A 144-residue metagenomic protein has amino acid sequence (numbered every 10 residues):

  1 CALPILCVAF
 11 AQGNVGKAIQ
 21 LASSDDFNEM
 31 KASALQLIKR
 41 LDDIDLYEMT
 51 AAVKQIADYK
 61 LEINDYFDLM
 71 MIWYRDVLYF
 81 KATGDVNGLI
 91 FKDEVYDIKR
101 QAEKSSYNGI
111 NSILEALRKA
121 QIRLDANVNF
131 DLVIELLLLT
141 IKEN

Functional and structural regions predicted by a protein language model:
A2-L69, W73, V77, T83-N144: Charged, glycine-rich active-site and insertion segments that engage polyanionic ligands
